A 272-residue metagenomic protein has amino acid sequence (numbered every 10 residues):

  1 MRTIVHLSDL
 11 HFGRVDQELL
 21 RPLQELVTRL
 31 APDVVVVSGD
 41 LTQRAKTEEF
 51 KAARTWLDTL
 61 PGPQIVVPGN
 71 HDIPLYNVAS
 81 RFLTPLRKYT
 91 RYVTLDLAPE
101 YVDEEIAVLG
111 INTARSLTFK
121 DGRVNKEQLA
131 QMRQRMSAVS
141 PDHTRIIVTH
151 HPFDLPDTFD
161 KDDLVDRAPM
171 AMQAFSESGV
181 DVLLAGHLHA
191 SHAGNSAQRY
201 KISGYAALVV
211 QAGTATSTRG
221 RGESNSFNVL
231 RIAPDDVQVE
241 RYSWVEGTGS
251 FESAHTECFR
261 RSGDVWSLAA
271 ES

Functional and structural regions predicted by a protein language model:
M1-T59, L75-Y76, D96, Q131 (+1 more regions): N-terminal active-site segment of His-dependent metallophosphoesterases
L7-S8, V35-D40, Q64-N70, N112 (+3 more regions): Active-site neighborhood of phospho(di)ester-bond hydrolases with catalytic His/Asp-centered motifs
G13-D16, Q43-E48, N70-R81, S116-K120 (+3 more regions): Active-site environment of divalent metal-dependent phosphoester hydrolases
L19, E48-F50, V124, Q128 (+3 more regions): Residues at alpha-helix caps and immediate loop-helix transition turns in enzyme cores, especially N- and C-cap
K51-Q134, V139, A174, K201-S203 (+1 more regions): Extended active-site neighborhood of metal-dependent phosphoesterases/phosphodiesterases
P141-P156: Short acidic, glycine-rich surface-loop motifs adjacent to enzyme active sites
D160-D235: Conserved beta-sheet core of the metallophosphoesterase superfamily
R231-S272: A short C-terminal boundary segment appended to hydrolase-like catalytic domains
